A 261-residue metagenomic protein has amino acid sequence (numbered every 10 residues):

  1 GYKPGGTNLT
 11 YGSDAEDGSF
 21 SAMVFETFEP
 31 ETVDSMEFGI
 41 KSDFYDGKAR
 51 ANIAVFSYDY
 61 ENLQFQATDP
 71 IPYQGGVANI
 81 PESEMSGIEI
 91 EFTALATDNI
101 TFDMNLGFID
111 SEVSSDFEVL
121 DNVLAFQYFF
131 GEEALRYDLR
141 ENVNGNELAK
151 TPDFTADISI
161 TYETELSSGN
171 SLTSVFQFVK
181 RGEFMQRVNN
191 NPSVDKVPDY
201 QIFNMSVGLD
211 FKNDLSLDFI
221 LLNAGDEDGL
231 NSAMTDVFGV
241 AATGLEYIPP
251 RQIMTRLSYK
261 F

Functional and structural regions predicted by a protein language model:
G1-E37, G47-A51, V55-I80, F117-V119 (+3 more regions): Surface-exposed extracellular loop regions of Gram-negative outer-membrane beta-barrel proteins, predominantly
S21-T27, Q74-N79, M85-G87, E141-E147 (+2 more regions): Extracellular loop and loop/strand-boundary signature of outer-membrane beta-barrel proteins
E29-E31, K41, A54-F56, P81 (+5 more regions): Surface-exposed loop and edge beta-strand positions of immunoglobulin-like domains
T32-M36, E84-S86, K150-A156, D199-F203 (+1 more regions): Residues that define the transmembrane beta-barrel architecture of outer-membrane proteins
G39-D43, E91-A94, N105, T161-E163 (+4 more regions): Transmembrane beta-barrel domains of outer membrane proteins
D46-A51, N99-F102, S167-L172, N213-L217 (+1 more regions): Repeated loop/turn-to-beta-strand initiation elements of outer-membrane beta-barrel proteins
S57-D59, A78-V188, K260: Gram-negative outer-membrane beta-barrel transporters
V179-N189, L209-F261: C-terminal beta-signal and adjacent terminal beta-strands/loops of Gram-negative outer-membrane beta-barrel proteins
